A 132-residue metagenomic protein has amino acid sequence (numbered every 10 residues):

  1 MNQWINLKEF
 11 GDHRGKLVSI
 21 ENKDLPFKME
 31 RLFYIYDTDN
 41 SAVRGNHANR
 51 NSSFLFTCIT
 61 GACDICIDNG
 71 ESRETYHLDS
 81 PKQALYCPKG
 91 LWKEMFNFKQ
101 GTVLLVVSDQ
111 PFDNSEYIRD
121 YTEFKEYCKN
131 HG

Functional and structural regions predicted by a protein language model:
M1-L85, Q100-V103, V107, F112-T122 (+1 more regions): Non-catalytic, conserved peripheral segments adjacent to functional cores
C87-G90: Short beta-strand-centered segments at strand-helix junctions
W92-F96: Beta-rich strand-turn-strand
